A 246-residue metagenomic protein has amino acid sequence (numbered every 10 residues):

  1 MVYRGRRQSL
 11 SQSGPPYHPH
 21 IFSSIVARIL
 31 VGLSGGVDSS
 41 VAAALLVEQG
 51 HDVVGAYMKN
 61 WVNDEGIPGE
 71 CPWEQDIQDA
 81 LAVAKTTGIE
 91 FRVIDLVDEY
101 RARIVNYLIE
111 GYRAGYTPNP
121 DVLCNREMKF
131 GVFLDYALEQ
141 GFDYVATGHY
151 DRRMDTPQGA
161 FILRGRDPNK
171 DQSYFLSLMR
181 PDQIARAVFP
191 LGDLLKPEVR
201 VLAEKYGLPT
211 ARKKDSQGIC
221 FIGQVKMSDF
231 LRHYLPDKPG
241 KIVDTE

Functional and structural regions predicted by a protein language model:
M1, F22-S23, L46, R212 (+1 more regions): Generic structural signal for beta-strand residues in well-ordered domains
M1-Y3, L10, R28, G111 (+2 more regions): Compositionally biased, low-complexity repeat tracts
Y3, Q8, Q12, Y17-H20: Low-complexity, intrinsically disordered or signal/transmembrane-proximal segments
L10-S11, P15, A84, V93 (+2 more regions): Short linear sequence motifs
H20-S177, V188, E198, E204: ATP-dependent adenylation/nucleotidyltransferase module used to activate substrates
L178-T245: Internal nucleotide-binding/catalytic subdomain
